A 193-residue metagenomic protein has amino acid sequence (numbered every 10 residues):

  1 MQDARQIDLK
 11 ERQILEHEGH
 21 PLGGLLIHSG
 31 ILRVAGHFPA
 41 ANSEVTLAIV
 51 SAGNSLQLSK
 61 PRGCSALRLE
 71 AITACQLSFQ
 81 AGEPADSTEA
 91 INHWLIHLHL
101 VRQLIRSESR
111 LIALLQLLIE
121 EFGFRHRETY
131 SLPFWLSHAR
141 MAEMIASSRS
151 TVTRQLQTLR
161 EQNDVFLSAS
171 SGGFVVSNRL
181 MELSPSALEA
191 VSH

Functional and structural regions predicted by a protein language model:
M1-S29: Regulatory nucleotide-sensing modules
I14-G19, H37, L58-P61, L100-Q103 (+1 more regions): Short histidine-centered beta-strand/loop micro-motifs that create catalytic or ligand/metal-coordination sites
L15, L26-I27, W94-L95, L188-H193: Histidine- and aromatic-rich ligand-binding microenvironments
H20-P39, A52-N54: Glycine- and acidic-residue-biased ligand/ion/polar-headgroup-sensing regions
N42-L98: Cyclic-nucleotide recognition modules
E89-S147: Polybasic "coupling" helices that flank or enter modular domains
F122-H193: Phosphate-/nucleic-acid-contacting segments
